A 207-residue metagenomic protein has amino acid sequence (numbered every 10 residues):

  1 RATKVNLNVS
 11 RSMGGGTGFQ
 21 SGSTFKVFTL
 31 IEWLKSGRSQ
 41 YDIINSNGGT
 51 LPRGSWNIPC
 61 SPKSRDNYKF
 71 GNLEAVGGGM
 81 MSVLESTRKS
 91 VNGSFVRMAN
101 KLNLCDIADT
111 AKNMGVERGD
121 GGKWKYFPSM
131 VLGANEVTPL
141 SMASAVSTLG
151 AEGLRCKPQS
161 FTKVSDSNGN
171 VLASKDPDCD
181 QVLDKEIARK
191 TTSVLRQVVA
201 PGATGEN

Functional and structural regions predicted by a protein language model:
R1-S21, F25, I43, E85 (+1 more regions): A penicillin-recognizing enzyme superfamily signal
S12-M13, V91, W124-F127: Short amphipathic alpha-helical segments at helix-loop
T17, R38-I107, S167-Q197: Conserved catalytic neighborhood of penicillin-recognizing serine enzymes
F19, A75, V131-A134: Generic anion/oxyanion-binding catalytic loop in active/binding sites
T24-L34, Q40, N72, S94-F95 (+3 more regions): Extended, hydrophobic alpha-helical segments in both membrane/secreted and soluble proteins
E32, S36-Q40, L102, D106 (+3 more regions): A generic secondary-structure signal for well-formed alpha-helical elements
Q40, N45-N47, K112, P128 (+1 more regions): Residues that flank catalytic or metal-binding motifs in active/ligand-binding sites
P59-S61, N103-S144: Mid-domain, small-residue-enriched loop/turn segments at the edges of structured enzyme/sensor domains
